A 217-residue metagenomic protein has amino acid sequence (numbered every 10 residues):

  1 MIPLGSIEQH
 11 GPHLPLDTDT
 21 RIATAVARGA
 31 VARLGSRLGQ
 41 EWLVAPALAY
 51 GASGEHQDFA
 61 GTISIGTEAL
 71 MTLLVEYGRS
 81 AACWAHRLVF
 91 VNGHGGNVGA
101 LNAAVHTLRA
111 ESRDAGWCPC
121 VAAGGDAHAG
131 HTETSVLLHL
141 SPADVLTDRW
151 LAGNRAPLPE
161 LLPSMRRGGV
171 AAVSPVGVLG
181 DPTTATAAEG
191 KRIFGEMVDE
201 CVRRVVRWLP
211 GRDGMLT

Functional and structural regions predicted by a protein language model:
I2-T217: Extended, histidine- and acidic-residue-enriched regions that form the cofactor-binding/catalytic faces
